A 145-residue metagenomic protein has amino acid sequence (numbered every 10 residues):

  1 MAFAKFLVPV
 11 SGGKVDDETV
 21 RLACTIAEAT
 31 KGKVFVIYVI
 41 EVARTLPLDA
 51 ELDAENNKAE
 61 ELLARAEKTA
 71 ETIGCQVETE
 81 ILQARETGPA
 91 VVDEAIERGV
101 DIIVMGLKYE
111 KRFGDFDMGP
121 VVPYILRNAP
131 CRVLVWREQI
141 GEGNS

Functional and structural regions predicted by a protein language model:
M1, T72-I103, I140-S145: Structural beta-alpha unit
M1-D49, E71-E78, N128: Small/aliphatic-rich secondary-structure junction motif
L22, E55-A66, A90: Short, solvent-exposed amphipathic alpha-helices that sit in or adjacent to ligand/effector-binding or catalytic
C24, V92, P123: Active-site phosphate/pyrophosphate- and oxyanion-stabilizing loops and adjacent acidic/basic residues in soluble
I37-E61, G143-S145: Acidic, proline/glycine-rich short linear motifs
Y38, I73, I103-L107, W136: Short beta-strands and strand-loop turn motifs
E51-N56, I96-R98, V121-P123: Short, hinge-like loop/turn segments at secondary-structure boundaries
M105-N128, G141-S145: Glycine-rich, Arg-bearing micro-motifs that act as flexible, cationic patches
